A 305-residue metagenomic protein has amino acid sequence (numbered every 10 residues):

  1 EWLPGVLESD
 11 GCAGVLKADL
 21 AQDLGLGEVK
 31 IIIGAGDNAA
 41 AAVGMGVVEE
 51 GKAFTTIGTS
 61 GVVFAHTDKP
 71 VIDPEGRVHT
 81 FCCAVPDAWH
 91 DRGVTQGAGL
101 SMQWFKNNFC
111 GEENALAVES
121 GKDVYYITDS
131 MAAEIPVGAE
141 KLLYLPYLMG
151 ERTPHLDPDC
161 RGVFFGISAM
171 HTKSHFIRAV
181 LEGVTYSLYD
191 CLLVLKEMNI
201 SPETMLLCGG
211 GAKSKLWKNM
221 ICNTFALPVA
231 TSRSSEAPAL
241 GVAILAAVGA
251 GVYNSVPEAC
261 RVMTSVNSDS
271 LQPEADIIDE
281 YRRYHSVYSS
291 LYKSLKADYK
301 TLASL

Functional and structural regions predicted by a protein language model:
E1-G36, M102, N107, L145-G150 (+2 more regions): Gly/Ser/Thr-rich active-site cleft segment
E1-L3, L26-V29, V48-A53, I57-S60 (+4 more regions): Short coil/turn connectors at secondary-structure junctions
P4-E8, K30-A35, T55-I57, A65 (+4 more regions): General beta-strand structural signal in soluble alpha/beta enzymes
A13, A65-L305: Glycine/Thr-rich phosphate-binding loops that ligate phosphate moieties of nucleotide and other phosphorylated ligands
A18-D19, A40-V43, L192-V194: A generic local structural motif
Q22-A65, F105: Phosphate-binding/catalytic loop of phosphoryl-transfer enzymes
